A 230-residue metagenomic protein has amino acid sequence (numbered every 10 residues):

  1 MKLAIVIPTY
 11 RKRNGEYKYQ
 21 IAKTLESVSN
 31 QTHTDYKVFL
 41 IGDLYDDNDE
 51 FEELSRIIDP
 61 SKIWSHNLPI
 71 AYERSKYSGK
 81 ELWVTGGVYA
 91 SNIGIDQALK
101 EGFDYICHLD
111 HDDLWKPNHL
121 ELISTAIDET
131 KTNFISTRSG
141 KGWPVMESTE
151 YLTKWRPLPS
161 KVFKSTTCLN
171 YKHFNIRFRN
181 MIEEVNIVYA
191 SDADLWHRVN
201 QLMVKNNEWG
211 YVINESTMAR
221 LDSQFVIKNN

Functional and structural regions predicted by a protein language model:
K23-D35: Short, acidic, metal-binding catalytic loop of nucleotide-sugar glycosyltransferases
Y36-Y45, H66-P69: Short beta-strand/loop segment that forms part of the nucleotide-sugar
E50-L99: Active-site-proximal specificity loops/subdomain of glycosyltransferases
G102, W115-L122: Acidic donor-diphosphate engagement hotspot in glycosyltransferases and nucleotidyltransferases that stabilizes
F103-D112: Short beta-strand-to-loop acidic/aromatic patch adjacent to the donor-nucleotide binding site
E121-T149: Conserved donor NDP-sugar-binding/catalytic core segment of glycosyltransferases
G140-S148, T167, G210-N230: Active-site donor/metal-binding and catalytic loop motifs of nucleotide-sugar-dependent glycosylation enzymes
I187-L195: Acidic donor-binding loop at a coil-to-helix junction in glycosyltransferase catalytic cores that engages
